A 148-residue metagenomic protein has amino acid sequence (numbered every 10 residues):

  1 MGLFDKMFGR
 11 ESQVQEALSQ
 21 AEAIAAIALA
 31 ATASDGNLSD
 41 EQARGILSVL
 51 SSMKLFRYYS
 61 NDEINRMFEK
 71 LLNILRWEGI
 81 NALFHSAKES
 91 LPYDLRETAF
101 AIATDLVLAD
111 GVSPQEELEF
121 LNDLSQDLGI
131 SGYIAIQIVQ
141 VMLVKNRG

Functional and structural regions predicted by a protein language model:
M1-A31, N37-G148: Small-residue-enriched hydrophobic alpha-helices in membranes
